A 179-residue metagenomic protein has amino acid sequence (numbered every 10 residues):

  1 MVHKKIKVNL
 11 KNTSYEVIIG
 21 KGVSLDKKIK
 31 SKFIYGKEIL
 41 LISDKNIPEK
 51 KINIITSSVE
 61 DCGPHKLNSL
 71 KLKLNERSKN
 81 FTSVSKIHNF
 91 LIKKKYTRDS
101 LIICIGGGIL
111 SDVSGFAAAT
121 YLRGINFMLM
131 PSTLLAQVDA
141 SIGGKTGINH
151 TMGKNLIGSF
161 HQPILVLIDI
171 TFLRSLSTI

Functional and structural regions predicted by a protein language model:
M1-L101: ATP/NTP phosphate-donor binding region
N9, S24, G115-F116, Y121-I179: A glycine/threonine-rich phosphate-anchoring loop and its flanking beta-alpha core in nucleotide/phosphate-binding
I18-K21, F81-S83, G108, L135 (+1 more regions): A short linear-motif detector with a strong N-terminal bias
K45-I47, G107-L110, T171-F172: Short glycine-rich anion-binding loops that position phosphate/pyrophosphate groups of nucleotides and phosphorylated
K50-I54, D112-V113, Q137: Phosphate- and divalent-cation-binding pockets in alpha/beta enzyme and binding domains that engage nucleotide-derived
V84-F90, G107, A119-T120, V138: Hydrophobic, well-ordered secondary-structure scaffolds
S100-A119: Glycine/serine-rich anion-binding loops at beta->alpha junctions that coordinate negatively charged ligand groups
